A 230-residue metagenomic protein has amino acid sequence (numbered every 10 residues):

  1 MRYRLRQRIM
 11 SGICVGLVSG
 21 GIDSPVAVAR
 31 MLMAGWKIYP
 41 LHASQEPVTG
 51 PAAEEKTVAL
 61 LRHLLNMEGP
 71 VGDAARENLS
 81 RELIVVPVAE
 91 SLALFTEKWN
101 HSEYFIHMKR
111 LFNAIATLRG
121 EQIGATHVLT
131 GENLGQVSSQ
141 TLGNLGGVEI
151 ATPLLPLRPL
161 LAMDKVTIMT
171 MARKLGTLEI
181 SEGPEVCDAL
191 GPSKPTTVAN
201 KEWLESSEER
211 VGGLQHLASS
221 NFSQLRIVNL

Functional and structural regions predicted by a protein language model:
M1-P153, L157-K174: ATP-dependent adenylation/nucleotidyltransferase module used to activate substrates
L178-L230: The feature marks non-catalytic terminal segments
